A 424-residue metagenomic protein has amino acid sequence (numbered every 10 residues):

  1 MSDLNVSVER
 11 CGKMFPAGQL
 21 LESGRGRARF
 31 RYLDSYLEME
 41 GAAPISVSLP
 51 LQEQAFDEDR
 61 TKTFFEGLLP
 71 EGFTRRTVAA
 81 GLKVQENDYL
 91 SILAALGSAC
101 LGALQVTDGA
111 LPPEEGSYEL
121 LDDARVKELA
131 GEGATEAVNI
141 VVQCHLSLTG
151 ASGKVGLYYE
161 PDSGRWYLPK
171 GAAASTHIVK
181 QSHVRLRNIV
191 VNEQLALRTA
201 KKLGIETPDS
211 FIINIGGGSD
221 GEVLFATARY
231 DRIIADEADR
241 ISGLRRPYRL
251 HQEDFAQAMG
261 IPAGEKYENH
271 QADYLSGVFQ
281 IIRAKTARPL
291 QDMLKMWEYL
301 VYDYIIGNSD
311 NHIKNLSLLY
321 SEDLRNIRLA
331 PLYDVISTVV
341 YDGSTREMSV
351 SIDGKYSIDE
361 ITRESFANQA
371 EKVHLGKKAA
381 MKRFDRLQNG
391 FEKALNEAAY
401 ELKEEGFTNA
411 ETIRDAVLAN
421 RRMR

Functional and structural regions predicted by a protein language model:
M1-I313, S317-R424: Phosphate/dinucleotide-binding and metal-coordinating scaffold of catalytic cores in nucleotide-dependent enzymes
